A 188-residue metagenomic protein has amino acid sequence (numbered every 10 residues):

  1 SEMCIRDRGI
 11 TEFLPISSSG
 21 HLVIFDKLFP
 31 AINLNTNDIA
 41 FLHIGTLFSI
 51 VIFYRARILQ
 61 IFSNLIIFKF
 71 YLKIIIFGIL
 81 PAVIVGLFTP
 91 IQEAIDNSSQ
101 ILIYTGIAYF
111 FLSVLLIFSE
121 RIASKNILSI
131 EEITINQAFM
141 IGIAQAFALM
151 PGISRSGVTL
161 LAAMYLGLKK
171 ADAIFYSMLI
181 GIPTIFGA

Functional and structural regions predicted by a protein language model:
M3-I5: Short, small-residue-biased leader/transition segments that mark boundaries at the very start of proteins
D7, T11, L22, I52 (+3 more regions): Membrane-interacting alpha-helical segments
R8, I74-I79, T105, I141 (+2 more regions): Alpha-helical transmembrane segments of multi-pass membrane proteins, especially transporters and channels
I16, I58, L112, G152 (+1 more regions): Divalent metal-coordination and catalytic microenvironments
S19-D38, G157-I180: Interfacial segments of multi-pass membrane proteins
K27-A123, G187: Membrane helix-loop-helix hairpins that form the core translocation module of multi-pass transporters
I66-K73, I130-A138, M178-I182: Cytoplasmic-side transmembrane-helix entry/capping segments in multi-pass membrane proteins
I122-L149, I153-T159, A163-M164, L168-F175: Functional transmembrane core segments of multi-pass inner-membrane proteins
